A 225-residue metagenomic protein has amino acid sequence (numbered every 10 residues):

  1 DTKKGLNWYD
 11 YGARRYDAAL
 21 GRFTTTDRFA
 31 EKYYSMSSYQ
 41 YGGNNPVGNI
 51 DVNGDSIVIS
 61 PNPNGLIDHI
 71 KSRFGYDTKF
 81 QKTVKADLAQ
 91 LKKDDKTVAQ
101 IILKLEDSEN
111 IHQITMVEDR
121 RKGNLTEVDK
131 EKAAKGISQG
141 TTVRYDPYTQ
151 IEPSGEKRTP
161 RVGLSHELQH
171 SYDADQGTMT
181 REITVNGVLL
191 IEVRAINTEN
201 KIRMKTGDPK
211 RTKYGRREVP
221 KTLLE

Functional and structural regions predicted by a protein language model:
D1, T26-D27, P153, G187: Residue-level detector of alpha-helix boundaries and kinks
D1-D10, A19, K132-Q139, R144: Short, ordered secondary-structure scaffold segments
K3-N7, G12-R14, A18-N64: Short turn/helix-capping motifs enriched in Asx and small/polar residues
W8-D10, K32, S38, G75 (+2 more regions): Intrinsically disordered, low-complexity N-terminal regions enriched in serine/proline/glycine with scattered basic
D68-F74, F80-E225: Catalytic toxin/effector domains delivered as secreted proteins or via bacterial secretion systems
